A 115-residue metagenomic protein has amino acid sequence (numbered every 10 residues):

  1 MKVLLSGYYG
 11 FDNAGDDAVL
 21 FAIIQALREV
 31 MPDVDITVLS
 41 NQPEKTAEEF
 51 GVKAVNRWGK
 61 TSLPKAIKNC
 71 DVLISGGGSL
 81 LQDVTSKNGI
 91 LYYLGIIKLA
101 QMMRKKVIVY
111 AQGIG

Functional and structural regions predicted by a protein language model:
K2-G115: Aromatic- and Gly/Pro-rich donor/ligand-binding loops that form nucleotide- or phosphate-bearing donor binding pockets
